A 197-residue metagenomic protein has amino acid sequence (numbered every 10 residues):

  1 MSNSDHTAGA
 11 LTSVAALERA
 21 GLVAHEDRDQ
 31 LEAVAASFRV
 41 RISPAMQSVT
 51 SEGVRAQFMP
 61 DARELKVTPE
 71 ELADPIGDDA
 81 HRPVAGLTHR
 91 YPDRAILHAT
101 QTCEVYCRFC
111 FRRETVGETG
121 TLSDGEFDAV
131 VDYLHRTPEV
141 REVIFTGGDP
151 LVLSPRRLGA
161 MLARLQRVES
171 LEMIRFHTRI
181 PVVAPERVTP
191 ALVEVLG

Functional and structural regions predicted by a protein language model:
M1-R90: Flexible, acidic/Gly-rich N-terminal and inter-domain linker regions that tether and position cofactor-handling modules
D79-H98, F109-G197: Conserved Radical SAM active-site core
T102-Y106: Short pre-active-site segment immediately N-terminal to redox-active cysteine/selenocysteine motifs in thiol-based
